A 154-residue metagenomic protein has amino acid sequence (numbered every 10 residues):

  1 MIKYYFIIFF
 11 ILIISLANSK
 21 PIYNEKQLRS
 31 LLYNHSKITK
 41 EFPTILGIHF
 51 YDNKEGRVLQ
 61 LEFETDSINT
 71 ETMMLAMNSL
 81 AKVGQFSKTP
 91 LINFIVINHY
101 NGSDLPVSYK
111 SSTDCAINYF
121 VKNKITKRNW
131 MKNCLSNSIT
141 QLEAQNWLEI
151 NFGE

Functional and structural regions predicted by a protein language model:
Y4-I14: Sec-dependent N-terminal signal peptides
A17-P21: Boundary at the C-terminal end of the N-terminal hydrophobic targeting segment
I22, K26, D66, T70-M74: Soluble non-cytosolic domains of exported or imported proteins
E25-F63, T89-E154: Polar/charged, Gly/Pro-rich intrinsically disordered segments
N69-P90: Short, non-transmembrane amphipathic alpha-helical segments
